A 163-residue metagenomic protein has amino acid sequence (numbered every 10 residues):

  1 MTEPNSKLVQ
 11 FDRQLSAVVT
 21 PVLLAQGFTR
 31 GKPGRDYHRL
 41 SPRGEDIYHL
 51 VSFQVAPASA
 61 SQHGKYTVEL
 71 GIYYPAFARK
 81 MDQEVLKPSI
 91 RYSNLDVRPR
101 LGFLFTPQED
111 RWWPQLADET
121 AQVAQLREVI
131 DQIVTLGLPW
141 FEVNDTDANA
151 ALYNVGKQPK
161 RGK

Functional and structural regions predicted by a protein language model:
M1-V18, R30-K163: Intrinsically disordered, low-complexity regulatory regions enriched in serine/threonine/proline and acidic residues
